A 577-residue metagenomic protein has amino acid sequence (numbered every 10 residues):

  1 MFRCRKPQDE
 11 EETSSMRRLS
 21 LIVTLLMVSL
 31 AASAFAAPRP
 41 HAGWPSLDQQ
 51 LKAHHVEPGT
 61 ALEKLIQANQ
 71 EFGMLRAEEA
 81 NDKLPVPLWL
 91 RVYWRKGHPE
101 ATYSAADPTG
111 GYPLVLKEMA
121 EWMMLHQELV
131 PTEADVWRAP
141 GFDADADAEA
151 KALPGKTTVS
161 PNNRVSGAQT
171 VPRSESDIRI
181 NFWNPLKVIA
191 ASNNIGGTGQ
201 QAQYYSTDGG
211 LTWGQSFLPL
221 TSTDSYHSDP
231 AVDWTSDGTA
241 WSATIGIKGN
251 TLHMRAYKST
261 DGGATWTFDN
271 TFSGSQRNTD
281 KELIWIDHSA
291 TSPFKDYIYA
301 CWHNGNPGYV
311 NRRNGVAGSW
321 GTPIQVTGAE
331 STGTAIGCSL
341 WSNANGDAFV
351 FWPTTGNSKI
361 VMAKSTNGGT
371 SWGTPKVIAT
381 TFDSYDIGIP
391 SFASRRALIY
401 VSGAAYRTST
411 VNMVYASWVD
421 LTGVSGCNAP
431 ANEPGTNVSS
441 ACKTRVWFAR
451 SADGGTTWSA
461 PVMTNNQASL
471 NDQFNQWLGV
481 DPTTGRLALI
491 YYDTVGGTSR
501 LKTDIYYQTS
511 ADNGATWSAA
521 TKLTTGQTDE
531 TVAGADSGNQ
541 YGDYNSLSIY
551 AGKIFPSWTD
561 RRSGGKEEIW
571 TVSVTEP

Functional and structural regions predicted by a protein language model:
M1-S15: Short, Lys/Arg-enriched N-terminal segments with co-localized hydrophobic residues within the first ~10-30 amino acids
P7-D9, L21-I22, A317: General helical structural elements
S14-V23: Bacterial N-terminal signal peptides that target proteins for export
V23-A31: Bacterial N-terminal signal peptides
A32-A36: Sec/Tat signal peptide C-region and signal peptidase I cleavage site
P38-P577: C-terminal PAP-associated
